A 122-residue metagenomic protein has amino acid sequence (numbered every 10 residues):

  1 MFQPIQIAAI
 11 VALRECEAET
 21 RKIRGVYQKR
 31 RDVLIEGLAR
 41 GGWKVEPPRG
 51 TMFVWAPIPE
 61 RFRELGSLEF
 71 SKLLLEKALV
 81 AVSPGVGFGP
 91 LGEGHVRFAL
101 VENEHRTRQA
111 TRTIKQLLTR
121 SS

Functional and structural regions predicted by a protein language model:
M1-S122: PLP-dependent class I/II
